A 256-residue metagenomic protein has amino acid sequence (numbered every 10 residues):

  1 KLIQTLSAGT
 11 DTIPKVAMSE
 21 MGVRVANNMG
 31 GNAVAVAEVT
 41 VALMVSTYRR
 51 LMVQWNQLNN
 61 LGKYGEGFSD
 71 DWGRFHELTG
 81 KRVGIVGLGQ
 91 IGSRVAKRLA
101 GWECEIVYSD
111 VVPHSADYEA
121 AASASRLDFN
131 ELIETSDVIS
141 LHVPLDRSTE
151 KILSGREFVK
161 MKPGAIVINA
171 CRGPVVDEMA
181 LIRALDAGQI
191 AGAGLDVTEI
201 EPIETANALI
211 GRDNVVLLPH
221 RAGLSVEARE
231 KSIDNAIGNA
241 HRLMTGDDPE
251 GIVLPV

Functional and structural regions predicted by a protein language model:
K1-A26, E134, S154: An N-terminal-biased, well-structured beta-alpha scaffold segment characteristic of Rossmann-like dinucleotide-binding
L6-S7, V23-V34, F129-N130, H220: Short beta->alpha connector loops at strand-helix junctions that form conserved, small/polar/Pro-enriched
V23, N28-R82, R94: Phosphate-binding beta-alpha-beta segment of Rossmann-like dinucleotide-binding domains, i.e., the NAD(P)
A37-N56, L99-C104, N235-D247: Oxidoreductase and adenylate-handling cofactor-binding alpha/beta cores
L88-G89: Glycine-rich Rossmann-fold phosphate-binding loop(s) that bind the pyrophosphate of adenine dinucleotide cofactors
A96, A100, L185-D186: Gly/Ala-rich phosphate-binding loop of Rossmann-like dinucleotide-binding domains, activating on the conserved
V107, V111-A208: Rossmann-like adenosine-cofactor binding region
I203, R212-S232: Adenosine-phosphate binding glycine-rich loop
